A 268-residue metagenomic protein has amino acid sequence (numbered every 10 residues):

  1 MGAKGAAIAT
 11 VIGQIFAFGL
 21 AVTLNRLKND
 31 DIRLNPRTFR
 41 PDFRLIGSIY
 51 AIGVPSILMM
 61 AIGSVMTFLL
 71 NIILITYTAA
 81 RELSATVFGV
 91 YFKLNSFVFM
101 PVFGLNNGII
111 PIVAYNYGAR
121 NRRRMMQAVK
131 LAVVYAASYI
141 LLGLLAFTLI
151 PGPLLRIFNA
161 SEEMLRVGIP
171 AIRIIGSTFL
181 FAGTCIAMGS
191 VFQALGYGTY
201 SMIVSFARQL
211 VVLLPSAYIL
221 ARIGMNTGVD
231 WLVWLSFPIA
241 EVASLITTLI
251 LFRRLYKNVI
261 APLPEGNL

Functional and structural regions predicted by a protein language model:
M1, A61-Y91, F97, Y115 (+2 more regions): Helix-terminus/linker motif at the lipid-water interface of multi-pass membrane proteins
A3-V54, V113-T178, A221-L268: Short alpha-helical transmembrane segments in multi-pass integral membrane proteins
A6, Q14, S64-F68, I140-T148 (+3 more regions): Hydrophobic positions within alpha-helical transmembrane segments of bacterial inner-membrane proteins
A6-A7, A85, G198-M202, V233-W234: Alpha-helical transmembrane segments and their helix-entry boundary regions
L20-T23, T38-L69, K93, F97-P101 (+2 more regions): Hydrophobic faces of transmembrane alpha-helices in multi-pass small-molecule transporters and flippases across diverse
A21, V54, M66, L70 (+7 more regions): Hydrophobic/aromatic residues in alpha-helical transmembrane segments
V87-L145, L149-P151, A182-S201: Small-residue-rich hydrophobic transmembrane alpha-helices
I175-I219: A late C-terminal transmembrane helix in Major Facilitator Superfamily
